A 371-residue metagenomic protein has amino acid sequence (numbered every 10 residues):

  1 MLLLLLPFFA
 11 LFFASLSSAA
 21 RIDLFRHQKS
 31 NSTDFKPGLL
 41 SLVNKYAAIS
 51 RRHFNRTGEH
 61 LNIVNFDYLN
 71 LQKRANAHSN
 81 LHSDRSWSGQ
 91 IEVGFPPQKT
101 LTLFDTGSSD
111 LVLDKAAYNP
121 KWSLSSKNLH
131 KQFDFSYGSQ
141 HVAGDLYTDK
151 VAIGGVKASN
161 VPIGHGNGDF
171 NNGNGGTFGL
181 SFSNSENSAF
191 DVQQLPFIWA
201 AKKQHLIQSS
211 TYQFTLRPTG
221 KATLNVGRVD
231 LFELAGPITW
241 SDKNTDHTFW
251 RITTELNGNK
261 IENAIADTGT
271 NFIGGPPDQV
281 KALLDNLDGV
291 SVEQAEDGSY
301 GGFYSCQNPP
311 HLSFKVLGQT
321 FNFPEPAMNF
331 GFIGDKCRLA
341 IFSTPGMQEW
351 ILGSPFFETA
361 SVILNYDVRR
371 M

Functional and structural regions predicted by a protein language model:
L3-L101, S241-K243: Disordered propeptide/prodomain
S18-A48, G168, H311-M371: Aspartic protease catalytic domain
L81-N167, P310: Signature of the N-terminal lobe/flap region of pepsin-like aspartyl proteases
S83-Q98, H247-I261, S343-T344: A short acidic-Thr-Gly-centered motif at the start of a beta-strand
I91-V93, T100-T106, L111-L113, A264-T268 (+3 more regions): Short hydrophobic beta-strand that contains or immediately precedes a catalytic carboxylate
A117-Q132, W240-K243, K281-D297: Cytochrome P450 catalytic domain signature, combining two hallmark sequence patches
I153-H247, G334-M371: Aspartic protease core domain of the pepsin/retropepsin superfamily
F232, E262-Q307: Extracytoplasmic, non-cytosolic globular domains
